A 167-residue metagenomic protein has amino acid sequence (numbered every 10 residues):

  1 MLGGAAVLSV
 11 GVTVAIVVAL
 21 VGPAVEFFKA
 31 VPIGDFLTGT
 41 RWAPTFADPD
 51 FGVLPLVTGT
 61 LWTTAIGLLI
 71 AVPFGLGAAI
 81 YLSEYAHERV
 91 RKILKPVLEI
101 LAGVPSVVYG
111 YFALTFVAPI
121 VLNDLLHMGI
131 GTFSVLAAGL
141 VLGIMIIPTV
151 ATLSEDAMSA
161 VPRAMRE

Functional and structural regions predicted by a protein language model:
M1, L20-G67, H87-E88: Periplasmic/extracellular loop-to-transmembrane helix junction in inner-membrane transport proteins
M1-V18: N-terminal signal-anchor/first transmembrane alpha helix
I16-V25, A113-P119: A structural signal for multi-pass alpha-helical bundles of membrane permease subunits that mediate small-molecule
L20, L56, T60, P96-E99 (+2 more regions): Residue-level signal for discrete positions within transmembrane alpha-helices of multi-pass small-molecule
D50-T64, L122-T149: Loop-to-helix entry region at the N-terminal start of transmembrane alpha-helices in multi-pass membrane transporters
T58-G59, T63, G67, A71 (+7 more regions): Alpha-helical transmembrane segments in multi-pass membrane proteins
F74-A113, L153: Cytoplasmic-entry segments and transmembrane alpha-helices of multi-pass inner-membrane transporters
L76, I80-Y81, Y85, K92 (+1 more regions): Membrane-cytosol interface at the C-terminal ends of specific transmembrane alpha-helices in multi-pass membrane
